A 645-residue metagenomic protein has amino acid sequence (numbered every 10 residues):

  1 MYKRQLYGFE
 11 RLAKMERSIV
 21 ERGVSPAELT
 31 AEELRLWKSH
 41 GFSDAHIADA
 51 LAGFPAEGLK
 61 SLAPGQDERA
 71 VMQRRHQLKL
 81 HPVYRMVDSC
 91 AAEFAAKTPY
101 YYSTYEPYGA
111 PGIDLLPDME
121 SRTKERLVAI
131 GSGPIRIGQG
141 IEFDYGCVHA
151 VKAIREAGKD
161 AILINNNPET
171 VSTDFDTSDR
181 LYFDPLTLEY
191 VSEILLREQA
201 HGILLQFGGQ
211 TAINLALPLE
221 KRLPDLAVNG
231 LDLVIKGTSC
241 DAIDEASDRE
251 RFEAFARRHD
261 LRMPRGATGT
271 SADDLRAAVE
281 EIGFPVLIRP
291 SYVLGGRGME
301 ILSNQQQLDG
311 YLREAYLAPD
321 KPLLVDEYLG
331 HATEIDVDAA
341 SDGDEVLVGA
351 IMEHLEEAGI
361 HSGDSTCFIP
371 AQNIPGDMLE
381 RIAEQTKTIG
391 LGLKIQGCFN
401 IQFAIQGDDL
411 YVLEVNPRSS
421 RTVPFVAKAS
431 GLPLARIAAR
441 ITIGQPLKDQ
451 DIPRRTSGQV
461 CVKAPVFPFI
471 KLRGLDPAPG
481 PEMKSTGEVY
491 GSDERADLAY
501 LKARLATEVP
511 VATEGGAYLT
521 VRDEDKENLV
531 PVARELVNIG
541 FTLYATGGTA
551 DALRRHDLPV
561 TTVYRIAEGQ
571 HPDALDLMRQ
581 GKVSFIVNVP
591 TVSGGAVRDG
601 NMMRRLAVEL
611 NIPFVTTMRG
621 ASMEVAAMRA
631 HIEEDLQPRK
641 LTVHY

Functional and structural regions predicted by a protein language model:
K3-R17, R22, P26-E32, W37-G41 (+11 more regions): ATP-dependent carboxylate activation and anion-phosphoryl transfer catalytic cores that bind Mg-ATP to form
D44: Helix-turn-helix DNA-binding elements, focusing on the entry/boundary residues of the two helices that contact DNA
I47-A48: Short alpha-helical "recognition helix" segments of helix-turn-helix
G53-E57, G444-L447: Short helix-capping/linker segments at secondary-structure and domain boundaries
P55-P64, E68, Q73, R85-L261 (+3 more regions): ATP-binding N-terminal substructure of ATP-dependent carboxylate-amine bond-forming enzymes
A278-V286: Acidic/histidine-enriched active-site and ligand-binding environments that engage anionic O-linkages
